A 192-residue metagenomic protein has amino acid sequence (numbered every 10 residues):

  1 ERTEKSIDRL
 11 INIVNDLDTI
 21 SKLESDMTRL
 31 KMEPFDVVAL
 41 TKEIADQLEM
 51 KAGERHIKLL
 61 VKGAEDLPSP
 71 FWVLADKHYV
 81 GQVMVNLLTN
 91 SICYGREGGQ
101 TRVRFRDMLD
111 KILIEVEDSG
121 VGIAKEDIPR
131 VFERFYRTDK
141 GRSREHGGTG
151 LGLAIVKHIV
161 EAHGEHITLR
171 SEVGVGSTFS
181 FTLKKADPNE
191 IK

Functional and structural regions predicted by a protein language model:
K5-L10: Short alpha-helical segment of the dimerization/phosphotransfer core of two-component systems
S25-M32, P68-A75: Conserved micro-motifs of the catalytic ATP-binding
K31-D46, L60, R106: A conserved beta-strand-to-alpha-helix junction within the catalytic ATP-binding
K51-A64: Short conserved segments within the C-terminal catalytic ATPase subdomain
S91-I92: Short helix-loop "hinge" at the ATP-lid/N-box region of the Bergerat-fold HATPase_c
I123-R137: Short conserved segment of the HATPase_c
G164-E165: Conserved glycine-rich
